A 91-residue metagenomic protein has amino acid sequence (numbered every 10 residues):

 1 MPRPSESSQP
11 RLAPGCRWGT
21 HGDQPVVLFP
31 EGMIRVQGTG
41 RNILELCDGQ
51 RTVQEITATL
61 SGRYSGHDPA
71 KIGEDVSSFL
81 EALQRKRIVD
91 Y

Functional and structural regions predicted by a protein language model:
M1-D48, V89-D90: Acidic, low-complexity/disordered tracts enriched in E/D and polar residues
M33-Y91: Long, charge-rich, low-complexity alpha-helical segments
